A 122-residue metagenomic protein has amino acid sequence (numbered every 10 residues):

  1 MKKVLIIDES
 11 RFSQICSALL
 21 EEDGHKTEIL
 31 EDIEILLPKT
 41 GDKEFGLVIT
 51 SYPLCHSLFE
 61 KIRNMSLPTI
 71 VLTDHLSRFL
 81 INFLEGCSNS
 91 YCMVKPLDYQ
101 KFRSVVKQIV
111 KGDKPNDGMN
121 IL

Functional and structural regions predicted by a protein language model:
E9, Y52, L72-L76, P96: Conserved active-site segment of CheY-like receiver
S10-L30, K61: Two-component/phosphorelay signaling modules centered on CheY-like receiver
I29-L47: Acidic, metal-coordinating helix/loop segments flanking the phosphotransfer/catalytic sites of two-component signaling
L47-P53: Active-site residues of response regulator receiver
L54-L67: Short amphipathic alpha-helix used as the core "switch/output" element in two-component signaling
H75-C92: Alpha4 helix (beta4-alpha4-beta5 surface) of REC/receiver domains from two-component response regulators
F79, L97-V106, V110: C-terminal output helix
D113-L122: CheY-like receiver
